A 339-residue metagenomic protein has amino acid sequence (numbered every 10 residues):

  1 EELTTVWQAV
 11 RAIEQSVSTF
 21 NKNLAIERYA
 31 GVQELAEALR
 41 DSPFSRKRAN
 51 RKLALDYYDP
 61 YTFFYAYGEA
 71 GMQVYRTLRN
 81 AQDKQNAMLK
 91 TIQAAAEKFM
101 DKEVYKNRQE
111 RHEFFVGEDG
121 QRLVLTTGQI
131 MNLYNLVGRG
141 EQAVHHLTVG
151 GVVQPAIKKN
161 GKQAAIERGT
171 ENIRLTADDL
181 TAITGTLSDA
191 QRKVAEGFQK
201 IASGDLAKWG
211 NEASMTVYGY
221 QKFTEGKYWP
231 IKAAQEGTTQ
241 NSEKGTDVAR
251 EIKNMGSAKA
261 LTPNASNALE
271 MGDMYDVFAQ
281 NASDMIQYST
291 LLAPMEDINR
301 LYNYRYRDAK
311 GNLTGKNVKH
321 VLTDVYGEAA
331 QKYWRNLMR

Functional and structural regions predicted by a protein language model:
E1-R339: Structural preference for well-ordered, secondary-structure-rich domains
